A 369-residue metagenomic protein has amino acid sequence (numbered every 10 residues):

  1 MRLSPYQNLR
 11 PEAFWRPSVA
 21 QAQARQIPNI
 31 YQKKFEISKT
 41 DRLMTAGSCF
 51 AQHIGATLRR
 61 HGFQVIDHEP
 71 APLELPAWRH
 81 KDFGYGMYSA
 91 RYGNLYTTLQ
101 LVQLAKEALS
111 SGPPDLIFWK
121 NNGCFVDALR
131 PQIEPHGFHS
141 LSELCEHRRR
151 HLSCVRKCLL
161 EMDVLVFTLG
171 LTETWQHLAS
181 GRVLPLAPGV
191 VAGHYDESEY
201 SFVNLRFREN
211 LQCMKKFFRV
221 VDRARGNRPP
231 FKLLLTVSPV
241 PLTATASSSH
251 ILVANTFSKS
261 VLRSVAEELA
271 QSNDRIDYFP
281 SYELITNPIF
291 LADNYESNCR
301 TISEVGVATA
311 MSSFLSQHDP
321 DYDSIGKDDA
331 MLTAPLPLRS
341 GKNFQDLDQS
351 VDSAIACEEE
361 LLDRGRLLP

Functional and structural regions predicted by a protein language model:
M1-P369: Extracellular glycan-modifying ectodomains
